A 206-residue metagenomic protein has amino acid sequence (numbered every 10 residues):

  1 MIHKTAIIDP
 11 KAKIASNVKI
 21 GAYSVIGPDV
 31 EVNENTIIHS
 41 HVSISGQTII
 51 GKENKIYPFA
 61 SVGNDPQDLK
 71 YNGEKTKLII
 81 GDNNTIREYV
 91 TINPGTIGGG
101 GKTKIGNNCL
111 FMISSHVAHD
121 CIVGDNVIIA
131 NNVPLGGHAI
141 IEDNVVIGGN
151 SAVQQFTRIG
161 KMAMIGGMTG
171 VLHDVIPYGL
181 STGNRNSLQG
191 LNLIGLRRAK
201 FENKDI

Functional and structural regions predicted by a protein language model:
I2-T182, N186-S187: Structural signal for interior beta-strand "rungs" in well-ordered beta-sheet cores of soluble enzyme domains
R185-R198: SDR active-site lid
R197-I206: An accessory alpha-helical subdomain
